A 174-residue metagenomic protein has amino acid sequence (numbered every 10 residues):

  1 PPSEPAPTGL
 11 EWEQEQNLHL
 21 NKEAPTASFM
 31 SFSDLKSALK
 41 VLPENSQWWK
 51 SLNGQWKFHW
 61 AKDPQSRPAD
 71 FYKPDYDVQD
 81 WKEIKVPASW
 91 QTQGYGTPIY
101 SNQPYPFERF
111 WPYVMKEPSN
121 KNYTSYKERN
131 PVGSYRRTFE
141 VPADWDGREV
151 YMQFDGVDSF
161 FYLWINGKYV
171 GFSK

Functional and structural regions predicted by a protein language model:
P1-S51, Q55-K57, P64: N-terminal pre-domain segments of enzymes
A6, E11, H19-L20, L42-P43 (+7 more regions): Accessory beta-strand-rich segments of carbohydrate-active enzymes
N53, V78, Y135-R136: Hydrophobic residues on conserved beta-strands that form the core of alpha/beta folds
R67-V86: Short Gly/aromatic-enriched secondary-structure transition segments
P106, W111-P112: Edge beta-strand plus adjacent loop/short-helix module at the start of the mature soluble/periplasmic domain
W111, Y123-T124: Extracellular glycan-recognition modules
Y113, E117-S119: Active-site pocket scaffolds in enzymes
